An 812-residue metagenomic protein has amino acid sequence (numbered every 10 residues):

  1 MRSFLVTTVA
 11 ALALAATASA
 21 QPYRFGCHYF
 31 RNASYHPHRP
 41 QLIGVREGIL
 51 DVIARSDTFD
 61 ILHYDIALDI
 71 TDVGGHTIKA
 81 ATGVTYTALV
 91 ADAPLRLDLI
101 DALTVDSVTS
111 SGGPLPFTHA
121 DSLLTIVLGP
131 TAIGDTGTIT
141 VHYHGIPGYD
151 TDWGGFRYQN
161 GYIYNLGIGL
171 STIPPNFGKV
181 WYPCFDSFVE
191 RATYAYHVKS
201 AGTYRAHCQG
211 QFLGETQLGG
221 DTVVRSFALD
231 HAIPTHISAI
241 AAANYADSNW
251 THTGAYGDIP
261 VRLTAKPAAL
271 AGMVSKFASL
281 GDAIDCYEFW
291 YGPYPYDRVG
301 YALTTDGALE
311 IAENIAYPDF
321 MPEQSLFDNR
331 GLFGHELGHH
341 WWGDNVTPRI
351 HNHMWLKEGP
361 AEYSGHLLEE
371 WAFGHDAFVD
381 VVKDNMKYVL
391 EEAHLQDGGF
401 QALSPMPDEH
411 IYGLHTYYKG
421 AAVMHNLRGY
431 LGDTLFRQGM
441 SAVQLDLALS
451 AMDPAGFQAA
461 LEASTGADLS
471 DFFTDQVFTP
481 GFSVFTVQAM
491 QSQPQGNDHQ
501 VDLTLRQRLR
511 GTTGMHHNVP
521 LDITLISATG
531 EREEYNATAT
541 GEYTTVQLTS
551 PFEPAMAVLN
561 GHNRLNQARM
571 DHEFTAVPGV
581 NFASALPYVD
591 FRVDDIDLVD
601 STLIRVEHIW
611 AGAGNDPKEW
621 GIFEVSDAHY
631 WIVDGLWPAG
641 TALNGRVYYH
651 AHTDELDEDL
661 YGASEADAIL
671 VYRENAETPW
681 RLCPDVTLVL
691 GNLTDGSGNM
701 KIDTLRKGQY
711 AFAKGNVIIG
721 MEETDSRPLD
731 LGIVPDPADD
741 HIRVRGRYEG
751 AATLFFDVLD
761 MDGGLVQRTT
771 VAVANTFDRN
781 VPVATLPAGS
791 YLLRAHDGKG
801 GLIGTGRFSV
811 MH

Functional and structural regions predicted by a protein language model:
R2-S3, A20, F227, L263-T504 (+1 more regions): Hydrophobic alpha-helical and helix-loop surface patches within well-folded domains that function as non-catalytic
S3, R779, A784, A788-H812: C-terminal tail/sorting-segment detector
A20-K79, I163, L469-D475: N-terminal, polar/Ser/Thr-rich
P22-C27, I100-N160, Y543-F552, R564: A surface-exposed beta-strand-loop module
A80, I173-N176, C184-G334, Y363 (+1 more regions): Hydrophobic helix-coil surface modules that form long, contiguous segments used for peptide/substrate interaction
I133, Y143-A195, N563-V589: Glycine/proline-rich low-complexity spacer/linker segments in large multi-domain proteins
T575, F712-V734, R747-E749, H812: Residue-level detector of functionally pivotal "anchor" positions at catalytic/ligand-binding pockets or at interdomain
V577-L682, K707-V717: Self-processing/autoproteolytic domain segments and adjacent N-terminal interaction modules in large, modular
